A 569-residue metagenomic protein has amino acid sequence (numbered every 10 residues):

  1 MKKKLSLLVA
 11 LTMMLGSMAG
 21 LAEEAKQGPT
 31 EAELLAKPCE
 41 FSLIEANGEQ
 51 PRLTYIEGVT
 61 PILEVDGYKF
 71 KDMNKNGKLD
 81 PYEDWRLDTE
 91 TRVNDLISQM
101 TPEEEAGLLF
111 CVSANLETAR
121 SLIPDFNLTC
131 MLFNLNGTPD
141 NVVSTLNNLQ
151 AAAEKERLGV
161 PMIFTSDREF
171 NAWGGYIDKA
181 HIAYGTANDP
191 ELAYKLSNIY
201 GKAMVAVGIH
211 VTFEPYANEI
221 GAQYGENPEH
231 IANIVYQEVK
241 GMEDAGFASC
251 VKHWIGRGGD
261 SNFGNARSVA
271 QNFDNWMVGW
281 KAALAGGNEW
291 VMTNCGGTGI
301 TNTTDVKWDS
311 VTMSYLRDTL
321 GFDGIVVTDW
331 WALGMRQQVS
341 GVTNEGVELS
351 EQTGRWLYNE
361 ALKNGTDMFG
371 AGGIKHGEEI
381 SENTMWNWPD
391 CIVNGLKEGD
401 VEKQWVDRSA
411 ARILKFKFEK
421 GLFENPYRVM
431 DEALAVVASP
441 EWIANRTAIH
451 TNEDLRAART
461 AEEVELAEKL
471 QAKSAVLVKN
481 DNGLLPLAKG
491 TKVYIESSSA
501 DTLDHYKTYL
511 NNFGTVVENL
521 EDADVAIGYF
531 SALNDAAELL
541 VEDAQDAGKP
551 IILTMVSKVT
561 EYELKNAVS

Functional and structural regions predicted by a protein language model:
K4-A22: Sec-dependent N-terminal signal peptides of Gram-positive bacterial secreted proteins and lipoproteins
E23-S569: Glycoside hydrolase catalytic-domain context in secreted enzymes
